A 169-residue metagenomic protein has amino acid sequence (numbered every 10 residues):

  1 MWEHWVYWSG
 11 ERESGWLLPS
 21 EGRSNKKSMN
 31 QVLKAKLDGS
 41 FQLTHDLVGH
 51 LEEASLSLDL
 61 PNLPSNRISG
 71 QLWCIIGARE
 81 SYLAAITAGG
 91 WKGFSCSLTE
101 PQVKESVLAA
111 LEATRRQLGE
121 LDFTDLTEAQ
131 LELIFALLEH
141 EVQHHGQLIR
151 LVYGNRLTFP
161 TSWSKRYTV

Functional and structural regions predicted by a protein language model:
W2-W8, W16: Tryptophan (W) side chains
E13-S28: Short, Lys/Arg-enriched N-terminal segments with co-localized hydrophobic residues within the first ~10-30 amino acids
M29, L33-L37, V103, V107: Residue-level preference for long, well-ordered alpha-helices that form the structural scaffold of enzyme catalytic
K34-H45, L56-F94, T127-V169: Short, contiguous alpha-helical
H50: His/Met- and acidic-residue-enriched segments that coordinate or traffic transition-metal cofactors and support
A84-R115: Helix-adjacent hinge/juxtasegments
A109-E128: Vicinal oxygen chelate
